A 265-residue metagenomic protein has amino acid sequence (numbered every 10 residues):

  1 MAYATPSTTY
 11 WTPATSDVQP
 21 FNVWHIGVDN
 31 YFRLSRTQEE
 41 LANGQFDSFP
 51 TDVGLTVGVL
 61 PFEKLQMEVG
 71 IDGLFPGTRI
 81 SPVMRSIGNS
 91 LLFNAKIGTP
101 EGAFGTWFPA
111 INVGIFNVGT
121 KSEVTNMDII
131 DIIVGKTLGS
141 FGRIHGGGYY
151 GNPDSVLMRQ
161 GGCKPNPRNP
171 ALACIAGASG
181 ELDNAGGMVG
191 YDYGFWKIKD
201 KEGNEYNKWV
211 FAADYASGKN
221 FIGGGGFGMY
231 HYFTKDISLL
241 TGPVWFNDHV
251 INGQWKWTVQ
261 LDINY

Functional and structural regions predicted by a protein language model:
Y3-I130, L138-S140, G151-D154, D192-W209 (+4 more regions): Transmembrane beta-barrel domains of Gram-negative outer membranes and organellar outer membranes
I133-N204: Histidine/lysine/aspartate-rich catalytic loop segments that bind and position anionic ligands
G146, L240-N247: A generic structural motif
G180, D214-G218, H231: Glycine- and other small-residue-rich loops at beta-strand/loop junctions that grip anionic moieties
A216-I222, T234-D236, F246-D248: Short Gly/Pro-enriched loop/turn and capping motifs at secondary-structure junctions
